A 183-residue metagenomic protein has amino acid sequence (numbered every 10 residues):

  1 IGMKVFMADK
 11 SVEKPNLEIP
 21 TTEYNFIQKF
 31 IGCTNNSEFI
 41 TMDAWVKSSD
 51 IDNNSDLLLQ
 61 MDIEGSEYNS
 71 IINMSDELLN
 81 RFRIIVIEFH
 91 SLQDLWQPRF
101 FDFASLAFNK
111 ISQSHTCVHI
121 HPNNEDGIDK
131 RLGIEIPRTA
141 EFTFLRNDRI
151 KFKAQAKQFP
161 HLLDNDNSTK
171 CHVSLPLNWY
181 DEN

Functional and structural regions predicted by a protein language model:
I1-N183: Phosphate/nucleotide-binding beta-alpha loop and adjacent structural elements of enzyme active sites
